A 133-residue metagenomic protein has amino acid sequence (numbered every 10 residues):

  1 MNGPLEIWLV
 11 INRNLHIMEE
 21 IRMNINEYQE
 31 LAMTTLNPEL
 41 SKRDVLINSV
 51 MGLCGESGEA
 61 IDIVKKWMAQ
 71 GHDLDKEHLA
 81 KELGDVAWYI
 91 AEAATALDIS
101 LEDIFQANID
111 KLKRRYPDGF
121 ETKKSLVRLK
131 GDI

Functional and structural regions predicted by a protein language model:
M1: Anionic ligand-binding catalytic core segments
P4-I133: Flexible "arm" and connector segments at domain edges
